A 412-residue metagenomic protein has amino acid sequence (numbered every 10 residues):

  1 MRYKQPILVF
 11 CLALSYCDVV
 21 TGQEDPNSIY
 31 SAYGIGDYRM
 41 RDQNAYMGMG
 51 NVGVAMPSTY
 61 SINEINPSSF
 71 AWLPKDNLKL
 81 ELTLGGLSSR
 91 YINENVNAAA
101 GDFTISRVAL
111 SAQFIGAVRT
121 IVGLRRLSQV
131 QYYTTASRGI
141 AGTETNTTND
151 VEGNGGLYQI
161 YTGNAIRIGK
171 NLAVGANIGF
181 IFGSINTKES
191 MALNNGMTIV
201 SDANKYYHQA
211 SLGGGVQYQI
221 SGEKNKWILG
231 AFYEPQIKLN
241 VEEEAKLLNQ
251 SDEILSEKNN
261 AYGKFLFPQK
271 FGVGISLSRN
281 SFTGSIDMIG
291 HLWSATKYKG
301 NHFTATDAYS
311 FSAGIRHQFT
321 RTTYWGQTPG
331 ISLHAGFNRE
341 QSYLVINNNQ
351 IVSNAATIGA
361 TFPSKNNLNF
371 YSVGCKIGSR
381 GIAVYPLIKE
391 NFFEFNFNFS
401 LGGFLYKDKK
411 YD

Functional and structural regions predicted by a protein language model:
M1-P26, D412: Bacterial Sec-dependent N-terminal signal peptides
Q23-D412: Subset of outer-membrane beta-barrel
